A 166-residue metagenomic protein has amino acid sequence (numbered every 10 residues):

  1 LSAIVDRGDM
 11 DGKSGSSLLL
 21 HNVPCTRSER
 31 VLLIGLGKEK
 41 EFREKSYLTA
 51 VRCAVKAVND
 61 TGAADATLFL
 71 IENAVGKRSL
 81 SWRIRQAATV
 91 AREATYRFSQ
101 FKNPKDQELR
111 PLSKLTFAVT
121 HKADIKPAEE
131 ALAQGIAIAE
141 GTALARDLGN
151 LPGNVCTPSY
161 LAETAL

Functional and structural regions predicted by a protein language model:
L1-L166: Short amphipathic alpha-helical segment within the helicase RecA-like ATPase core that mediates nucleic-acid
